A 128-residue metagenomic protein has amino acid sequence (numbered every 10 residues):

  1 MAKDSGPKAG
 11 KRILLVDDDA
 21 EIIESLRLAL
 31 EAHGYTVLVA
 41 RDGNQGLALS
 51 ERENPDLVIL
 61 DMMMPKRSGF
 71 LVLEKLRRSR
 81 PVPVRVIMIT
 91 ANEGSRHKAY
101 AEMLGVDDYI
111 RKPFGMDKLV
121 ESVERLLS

Functional and structural regions predicted by a protein language model:
D19, M62-M63: The short loop immediately C-terminal to the conserved phospho-acceptor aspartate in CheY-like receiver
I23, P65-K66, G94: The feature encodes the CheY-like receiver
E24-A32: Charged docking surfaces used in two-component/phosphorelay signaling
D42-Q45, S68-V72: Acidic catalytic/metal-coordinating carboxylates
E53-I59: Active-site beta3 strand of CheY-like receiver
L71, E93-D108, E121: Alpha4 helix (beta4-alpha4-beta5 surface) of REC/receiver domains from two-component response regulators
F114-E124: C-terminal output helix
